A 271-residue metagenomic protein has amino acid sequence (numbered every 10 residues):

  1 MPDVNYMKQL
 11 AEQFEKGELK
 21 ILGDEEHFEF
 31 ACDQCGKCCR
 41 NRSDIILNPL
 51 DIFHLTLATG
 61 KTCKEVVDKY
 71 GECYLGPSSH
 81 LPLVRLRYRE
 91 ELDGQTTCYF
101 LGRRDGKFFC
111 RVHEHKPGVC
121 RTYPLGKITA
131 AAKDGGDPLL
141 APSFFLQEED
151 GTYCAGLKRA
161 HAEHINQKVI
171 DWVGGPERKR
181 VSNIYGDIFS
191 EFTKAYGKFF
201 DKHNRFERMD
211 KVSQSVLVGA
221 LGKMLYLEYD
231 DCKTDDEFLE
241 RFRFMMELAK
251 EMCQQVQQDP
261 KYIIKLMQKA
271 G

Functional and structural regions predicted by a protein language model:
M1-G271: Short loop/turn segments that flank or connect secondary-structure elements
